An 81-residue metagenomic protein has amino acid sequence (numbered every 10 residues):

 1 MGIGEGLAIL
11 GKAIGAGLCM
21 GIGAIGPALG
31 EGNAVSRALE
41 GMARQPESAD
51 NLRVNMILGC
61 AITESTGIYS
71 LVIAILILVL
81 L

Functional and structural regions predicted by a protein language model:
M1-L81: Hydrophobic, small-residue-rich transmembrane alpha-helices and their short perimembrane loops in multi-pass membrane
